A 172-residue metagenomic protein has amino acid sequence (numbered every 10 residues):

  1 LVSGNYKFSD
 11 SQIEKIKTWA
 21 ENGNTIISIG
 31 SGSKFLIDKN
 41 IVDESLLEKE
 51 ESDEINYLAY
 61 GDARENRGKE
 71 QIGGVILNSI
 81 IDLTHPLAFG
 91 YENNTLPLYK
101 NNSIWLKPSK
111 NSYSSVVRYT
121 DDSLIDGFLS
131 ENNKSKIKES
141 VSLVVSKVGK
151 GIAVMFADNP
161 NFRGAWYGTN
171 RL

Functional and structural regions predicted by a protein language model:
L1-I37, K150, F156: Short alpha-beta junction capping motif
N5-F8, G32-L36, V42, T84 (+2 more regions): Solvent-exposed loop/turn segments at secondary-structure junctions within structured extracellular/periplasmic domains
A20, N24, N40-D43, Y91 (+1 more regions): Alpha-helix capping/termination and helix-coil
I27-I29, D43-K49, L96-K100, D126-G127: Acidic/polar loop patches that form or flank catalytic/metal-binding clefts of enzymes that bind anionic ligands
N40-I72: Acidic, Ser/Thr-rich peripheral helices and adjacent loops at domain boundaries
Y60-A165: Catalytic beta-strand/loop cores that center a nucleophilic Ser/Cys/Thr and support acyl-enzyme chemistry
